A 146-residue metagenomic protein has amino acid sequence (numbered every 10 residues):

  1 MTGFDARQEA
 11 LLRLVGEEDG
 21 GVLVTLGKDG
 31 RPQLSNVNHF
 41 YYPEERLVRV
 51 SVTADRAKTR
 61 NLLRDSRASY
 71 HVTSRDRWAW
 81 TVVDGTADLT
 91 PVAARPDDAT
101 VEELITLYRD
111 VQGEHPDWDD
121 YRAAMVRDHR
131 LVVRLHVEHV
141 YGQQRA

Functional and structural regions predicted by a protein language model:
M1-G20: Extreme N-terminal tail/first-helix region
T2-A6, A79-A146: Charged, gly/pro-rich active-site loop segments
E17-E18, D65, D128-H129: Structured helix-beta-strand junction loops
D19-A54, A68-V72, W80-V82: Short beta-strand segments
D76: AMP-binding (ANL) adenylation modules
